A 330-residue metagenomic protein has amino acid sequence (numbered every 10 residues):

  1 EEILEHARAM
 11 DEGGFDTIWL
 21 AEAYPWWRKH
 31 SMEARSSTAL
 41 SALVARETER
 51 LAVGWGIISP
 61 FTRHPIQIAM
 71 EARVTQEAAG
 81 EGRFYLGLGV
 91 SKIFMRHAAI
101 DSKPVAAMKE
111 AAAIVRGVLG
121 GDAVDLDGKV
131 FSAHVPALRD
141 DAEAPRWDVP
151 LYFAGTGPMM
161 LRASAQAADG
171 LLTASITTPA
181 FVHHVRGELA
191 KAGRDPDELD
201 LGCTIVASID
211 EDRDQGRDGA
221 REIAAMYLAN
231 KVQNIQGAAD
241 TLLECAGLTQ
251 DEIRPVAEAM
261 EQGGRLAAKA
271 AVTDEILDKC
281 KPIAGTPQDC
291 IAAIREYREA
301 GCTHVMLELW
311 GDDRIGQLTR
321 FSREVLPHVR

Functional and structural regions predicted by a protein language model:
E1-R330: Active-site-adjacent structural elements that line small-molecule/cofactor binding pockets in enzymes
